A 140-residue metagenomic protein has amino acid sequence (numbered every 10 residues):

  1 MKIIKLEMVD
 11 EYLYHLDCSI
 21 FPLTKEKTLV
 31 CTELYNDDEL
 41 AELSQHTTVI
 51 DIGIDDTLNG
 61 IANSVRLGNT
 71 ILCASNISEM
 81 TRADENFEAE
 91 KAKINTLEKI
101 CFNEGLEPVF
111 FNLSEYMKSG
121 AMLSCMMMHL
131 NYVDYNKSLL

Functional and structural regions predicted by a protein language model:
M1-L140: Histidine/cysteine-enriched polar flanking segments
